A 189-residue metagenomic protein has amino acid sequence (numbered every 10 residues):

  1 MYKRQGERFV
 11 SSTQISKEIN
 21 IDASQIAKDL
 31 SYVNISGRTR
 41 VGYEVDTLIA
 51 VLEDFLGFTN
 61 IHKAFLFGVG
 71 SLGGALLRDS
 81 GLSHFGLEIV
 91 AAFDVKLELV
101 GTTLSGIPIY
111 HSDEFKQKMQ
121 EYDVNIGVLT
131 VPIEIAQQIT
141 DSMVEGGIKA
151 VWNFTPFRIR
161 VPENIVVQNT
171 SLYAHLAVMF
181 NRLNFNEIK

Functional and structural regions predicted by a protein language model:
M1-Q5: Conserved small/polar residues in nucleotide/adenosyl-binding loops
F9, T13, E18-I61: HTH-adjacent hinge/linker in prokaryotic transcriptional regulators
V69-G70: Glycine-rich Rossmann-fold phosphate-binding loop(s) that bind the pyrophosphate of adenine dinucleotide cofactors
G73: N-terminal Rossmann-fold NAD(P) dinucleotide-binding loop
H84-S105: NAD(P)-binding Rossmann-fold cofactor-contacting core
G106-K189: Phosphate-bearing ligand-interacting subdomains that bind or position ATP/ADP/UDP/GDP/NAD(P) or nucleotide-linked
